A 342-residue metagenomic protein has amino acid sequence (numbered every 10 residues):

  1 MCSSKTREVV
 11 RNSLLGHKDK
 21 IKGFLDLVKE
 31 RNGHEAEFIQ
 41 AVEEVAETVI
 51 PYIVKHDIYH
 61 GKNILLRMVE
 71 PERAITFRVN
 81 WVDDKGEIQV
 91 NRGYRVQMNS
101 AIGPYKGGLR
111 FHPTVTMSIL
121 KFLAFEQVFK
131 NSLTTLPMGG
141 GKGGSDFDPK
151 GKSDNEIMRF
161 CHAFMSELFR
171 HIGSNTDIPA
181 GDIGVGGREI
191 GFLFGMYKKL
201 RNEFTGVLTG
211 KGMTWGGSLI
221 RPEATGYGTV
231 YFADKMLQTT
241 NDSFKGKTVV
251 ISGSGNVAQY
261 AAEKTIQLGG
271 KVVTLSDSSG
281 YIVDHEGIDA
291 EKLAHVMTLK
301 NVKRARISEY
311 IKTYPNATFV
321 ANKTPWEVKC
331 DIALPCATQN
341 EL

Functional and structural regions predicted by a protein language model:
C2-I220: N-terminal ligand-binding/catalytic initiation module
Y94, V273-S276, L334: Hydrophobic/aromatic beta-strand patches that form the interior of the parallel beta-sheet core in alpha/beta enzyme
P113, D277, A337: Residues that line or immediately flank small-molecule/substrate-binding pockets and catalytic motifs
G140, G270, V328: Structured loop/turn residues at beta-strand edges in well-structured enzyme cores
S174-N175, D242-G246, V328-C330: Short, surface-exposed connector motifs at secondary-structure boundaries
K199, D234-T239, P335-Q339: Conserved helix-loop functional segments at active or binding sites
T209-G212, G217-T324: Glycine-rich phosphate/diphosphate-binding loop of Rossmann-like nucleotide-binding domains
V320-L342: Long hydrophobic segments that form regular secondary structure
